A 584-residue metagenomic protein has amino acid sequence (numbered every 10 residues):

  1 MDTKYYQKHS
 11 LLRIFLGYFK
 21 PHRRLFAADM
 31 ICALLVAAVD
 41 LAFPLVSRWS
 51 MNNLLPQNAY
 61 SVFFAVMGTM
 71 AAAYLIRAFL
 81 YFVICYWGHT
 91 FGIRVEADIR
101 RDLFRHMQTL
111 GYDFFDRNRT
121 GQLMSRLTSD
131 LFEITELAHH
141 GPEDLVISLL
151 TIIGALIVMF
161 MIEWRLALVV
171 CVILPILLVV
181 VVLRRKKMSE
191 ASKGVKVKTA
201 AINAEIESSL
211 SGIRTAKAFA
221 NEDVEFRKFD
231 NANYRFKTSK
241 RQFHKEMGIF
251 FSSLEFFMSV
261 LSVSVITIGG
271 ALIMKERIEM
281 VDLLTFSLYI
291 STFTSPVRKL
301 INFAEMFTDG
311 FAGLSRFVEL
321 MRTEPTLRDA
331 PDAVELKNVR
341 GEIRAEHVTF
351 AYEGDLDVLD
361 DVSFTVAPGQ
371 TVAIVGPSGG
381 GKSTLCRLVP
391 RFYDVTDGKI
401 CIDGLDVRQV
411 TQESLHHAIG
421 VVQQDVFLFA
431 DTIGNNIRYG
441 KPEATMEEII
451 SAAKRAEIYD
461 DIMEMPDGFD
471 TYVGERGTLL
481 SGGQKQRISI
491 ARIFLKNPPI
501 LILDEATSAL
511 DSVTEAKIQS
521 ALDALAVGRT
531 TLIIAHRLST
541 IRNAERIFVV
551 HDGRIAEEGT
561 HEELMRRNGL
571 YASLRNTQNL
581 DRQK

Functional and structural regions predicted by a protein language model:
M1-D40, L55-M67, I84-G92, I99 (+10 more regions): Membrane-integrated ABC transporters
D2-Y6, I93, R101-E133, A204-K228 (+5 more regions): Short intracellular "coupling" helices and adjacent cytoplasmic loop segments at the cytosolic face of multi-pass
P21, L25-L35, T69-I76, E143-G194 (+2 more regions): Transmembrane helices of ABC transporter permease
P21-R24, Y112-D113, S129-A138, P142 (+9 more regions): An intracellular "coupling" helix at the cytosolic face of ABC transporter transmembrane type-1 domains
M30, L34-L45, A71-F82, I134-L137 (+5 more regions): Hydrophobic alpha-helical transmembrane bundles that constitute the permease/transmembrane domains of multi-pass
P56-V66, V158-V172, E246-S315, L320-M321: Helix-loop-helix
D329-A330, L336-K584: ABC-type nucleotide-binding domain
